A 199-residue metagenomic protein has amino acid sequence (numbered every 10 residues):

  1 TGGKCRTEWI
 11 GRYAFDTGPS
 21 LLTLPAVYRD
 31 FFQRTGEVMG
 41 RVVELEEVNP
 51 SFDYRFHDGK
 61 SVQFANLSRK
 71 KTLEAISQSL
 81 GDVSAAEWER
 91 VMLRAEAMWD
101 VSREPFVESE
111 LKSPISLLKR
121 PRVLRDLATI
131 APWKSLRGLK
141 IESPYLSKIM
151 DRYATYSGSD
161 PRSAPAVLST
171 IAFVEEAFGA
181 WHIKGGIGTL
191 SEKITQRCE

Functional and structural regions predicted by a protein language model:
T1, P165-S169: Active-site-adjacent bridging/hinge elements
T1-V101: N-terminal glycine-rich phosphate/pyrophosphate-binding loop and immediately adjacent elements
D16-P19, R162, W181-G185: Alpha-helix capping and helix-loop boundary segments enriched in small/acidic/polar residues
L24, P132, L146, I187-L190: Hydrophobic (often cysteine-bearing) scaffold residues that line and stabilize catalytic clefts of nucleotide/cofactor
R41, P161-R162, R197: Active-site substrate-recognition segment that forms the wall of the catalytic cavity or substrate channel
H57-P165: Rossmann-like flavin
T170-E199: Helical element adjacent to the flavin cofactor pocket in flavoenzyme catalytic cores
